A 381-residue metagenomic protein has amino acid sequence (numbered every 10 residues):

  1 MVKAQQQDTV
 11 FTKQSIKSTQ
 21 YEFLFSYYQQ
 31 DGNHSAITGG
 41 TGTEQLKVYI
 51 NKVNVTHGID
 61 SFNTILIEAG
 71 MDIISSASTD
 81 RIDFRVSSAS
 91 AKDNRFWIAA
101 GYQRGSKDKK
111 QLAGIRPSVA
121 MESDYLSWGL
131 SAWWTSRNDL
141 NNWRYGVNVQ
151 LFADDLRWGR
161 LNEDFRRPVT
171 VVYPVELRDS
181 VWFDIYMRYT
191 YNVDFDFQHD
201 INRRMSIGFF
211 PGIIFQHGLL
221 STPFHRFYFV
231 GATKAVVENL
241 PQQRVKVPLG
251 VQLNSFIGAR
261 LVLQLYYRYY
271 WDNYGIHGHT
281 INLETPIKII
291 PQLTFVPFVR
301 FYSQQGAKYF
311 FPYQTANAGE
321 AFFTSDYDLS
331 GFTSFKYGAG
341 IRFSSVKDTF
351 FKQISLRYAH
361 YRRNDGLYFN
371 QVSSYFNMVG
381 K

Functional and structural regions predicted by a protein language model:
Q5-T56: Short glycine/proline- and aromatic-enriched beta-strand/turn motifs that initiate or cap beta-hairpins
T19-F23, I65-I67, Q111-I115, W143-V147 (+7 more regions): Transmembrane beta-strands of outer-membrane beta-barrel proteins
F25-D31, M71-S75, P117-S123, S136-N138 (+9 more regions): Transmembrane beta-strands of outer-membrane beta-barrel pores
Q30-I37, G42-K47, A69-R85, A89-I98 (+2 more regions): Outer-membrane beta-barrel translocator/channel fold
Q45-N51, K92-I98, D124-L130, M187-V193 (+4 more regions): Residues that define the transmembrane beta-barrel architecture of outer-membrane proteins
V53-H57, A100-R104, A132-S136, F195-H199 (+5 more regions): Residues on the lipid-exposed face of transmembrane beta-strands in outer-membrane beta-barrel proteins
D60-F62, K107-K109, D139-N141, N202-R204 (+4 more regions): Outer-membrane beta-barrel channels and translocator barrels
F84-S88, I214, L220-R244, P248-G250 (+3 more regions): Outer membrane beta-barrel transmembrane domains
